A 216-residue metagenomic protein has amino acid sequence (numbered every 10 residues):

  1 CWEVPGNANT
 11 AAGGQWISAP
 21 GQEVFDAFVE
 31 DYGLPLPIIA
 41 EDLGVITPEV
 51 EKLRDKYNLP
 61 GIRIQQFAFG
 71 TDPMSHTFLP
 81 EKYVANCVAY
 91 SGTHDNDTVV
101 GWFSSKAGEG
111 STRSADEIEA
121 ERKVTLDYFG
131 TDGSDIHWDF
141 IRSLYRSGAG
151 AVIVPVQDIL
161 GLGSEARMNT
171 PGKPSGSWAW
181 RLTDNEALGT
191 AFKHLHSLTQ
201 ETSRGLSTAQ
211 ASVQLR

Functional and structural regions predicted by a protein language model:
C1-R216: Catalytic cores of glycan-processing enzymes that make or break glycosidic bonds
